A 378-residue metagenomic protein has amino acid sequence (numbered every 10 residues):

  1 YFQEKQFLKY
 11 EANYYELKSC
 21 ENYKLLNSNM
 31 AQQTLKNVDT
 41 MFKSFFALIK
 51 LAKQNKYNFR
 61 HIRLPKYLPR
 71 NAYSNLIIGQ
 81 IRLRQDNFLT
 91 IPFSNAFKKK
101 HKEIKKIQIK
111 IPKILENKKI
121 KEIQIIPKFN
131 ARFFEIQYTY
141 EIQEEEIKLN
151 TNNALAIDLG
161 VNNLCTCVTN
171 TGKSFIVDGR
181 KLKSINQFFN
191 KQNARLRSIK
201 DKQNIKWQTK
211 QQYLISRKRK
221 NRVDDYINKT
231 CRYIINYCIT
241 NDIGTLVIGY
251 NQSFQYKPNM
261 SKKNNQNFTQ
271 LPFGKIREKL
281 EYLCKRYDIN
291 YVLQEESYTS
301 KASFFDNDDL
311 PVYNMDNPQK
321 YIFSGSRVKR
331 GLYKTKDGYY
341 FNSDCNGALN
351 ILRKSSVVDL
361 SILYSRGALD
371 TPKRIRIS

Functional and structural regions predicted by a protein language model:
Y1-S378: Nucleic-acid substrate recognition interfaces
